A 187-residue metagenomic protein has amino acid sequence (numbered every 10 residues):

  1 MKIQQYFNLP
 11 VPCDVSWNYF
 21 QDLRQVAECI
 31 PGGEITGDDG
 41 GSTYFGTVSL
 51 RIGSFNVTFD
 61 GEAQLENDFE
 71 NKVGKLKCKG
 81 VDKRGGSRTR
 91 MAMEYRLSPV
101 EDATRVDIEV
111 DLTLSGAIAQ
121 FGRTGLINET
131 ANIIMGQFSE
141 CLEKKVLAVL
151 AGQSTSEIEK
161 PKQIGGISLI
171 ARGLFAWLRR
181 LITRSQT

Functional and structural regions predicted by a protein language model:
M1-T43, R51, K162-T187: Hydrophobic ligand-binding cavity/cleft-lining segments
K2-Y6, T43, T58-D60, V73 (+2 more regions): Intrinsic-disorder/low-complexity, polar/charged segments enriched in Ser/Thr/Lys/Arg/Asp/Glu/Gln
Q5-F7, G33-E34, D60-N67, M91-P99: Hydrophobic/aromatic beta-strand elements that line small-molecule binding cavities or substrate pockets in beta-rich
S16-F20, V26, L65, I108 (+1 more regions): Hydrophobic pocket/interface hotspot
D38-V81: Glycine-rich portal/gate segments that line the openings of hydrophobic small-molecule binding cavities
G80-T130: Beta-strand/loop substructures that line and gate deep hydrophobic ligand-binding cavities in soluble
S87, E94, S98-P99, D107 (+3 more regions): Charged, low-complexity N-terminal segments of organelle-associated membrane proteins
A119-T155: A conserved amphipathic terminal alpha-helix motif
